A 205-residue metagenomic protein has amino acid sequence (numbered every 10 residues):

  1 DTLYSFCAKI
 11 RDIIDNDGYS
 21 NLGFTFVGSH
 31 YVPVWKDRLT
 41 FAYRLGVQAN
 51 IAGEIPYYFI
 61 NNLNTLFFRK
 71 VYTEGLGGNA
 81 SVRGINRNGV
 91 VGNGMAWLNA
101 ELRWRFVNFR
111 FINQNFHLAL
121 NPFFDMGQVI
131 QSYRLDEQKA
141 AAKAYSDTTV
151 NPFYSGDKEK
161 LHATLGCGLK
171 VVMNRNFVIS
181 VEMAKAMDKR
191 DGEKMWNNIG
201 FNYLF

Functional and structural regions predicted by a protein language model:
D1-Q114, I130-S132, N151: C-terminal outer-membrane beta-barrel translocator/porin domains of Gram-negative envelope proteins and their
N21-T25, M95-N99, H162-G166, N176 (+1 more regions): Transmembrane beta-barrel architecture of outer-membrane proteins
G23, Y58-F68, D136-A144, W196-N202: Flexible, surface-exposed loop regions and adjacent strand-edge segments of Gram-negative outer-membrane beta-barrel
H30-V32, L102-F106, V171-M173, M183-K185 (+1 more regions): Residue-level signature of outer-membrane beta-barrel architecture
I85-G92, T149-K160, M187-K189: Short, contiguous acidic/charged loop-to-helix segments that flank catalytic cores in large enzymes
A119-L165: Outer-membrane beta-barrel transmembrane domain signature
N121-F123, R175-A184: Conserved active-site loop/cleft motifs that coordinate metal ions or position small ligands
V171, N176, E193-F205: Outer-membrane beta-barrel "beta-signal"
